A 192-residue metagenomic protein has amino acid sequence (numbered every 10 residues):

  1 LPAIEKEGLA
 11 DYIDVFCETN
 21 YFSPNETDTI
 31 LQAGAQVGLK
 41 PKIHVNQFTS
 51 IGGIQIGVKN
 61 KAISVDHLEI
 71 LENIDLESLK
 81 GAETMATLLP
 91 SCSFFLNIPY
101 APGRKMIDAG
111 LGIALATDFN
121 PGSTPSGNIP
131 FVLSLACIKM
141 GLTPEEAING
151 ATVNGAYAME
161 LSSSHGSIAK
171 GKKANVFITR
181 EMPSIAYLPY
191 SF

Functional and structural regions predicted by a protein language model:
L1-G52: Metal-coordinating catalytic core of metallo-dependent amide/deamination hydrolases
Y12-V15, S64-H67, V176: Well-ordered beta-strand positions
F16, H44-N46, T87-L89, A116 (+1 more regions): Generic beta-strand/beta-sheet core signal
E18, I70, M182: Flexible loop residues that form catalytic and substrate-binding hotspots at small-molecule/glycan-binding clefts
Y21, F94, P121, S184-I185: Surface-exposed, flexible loop/turn segments at secondary-structure boundaries
S50-S164: Active-site-adjacent C-terminal substructures of enzyme catalytic domains
V153, K173-F192: C-terminal cap of metal-dependent C-N hydrolases
